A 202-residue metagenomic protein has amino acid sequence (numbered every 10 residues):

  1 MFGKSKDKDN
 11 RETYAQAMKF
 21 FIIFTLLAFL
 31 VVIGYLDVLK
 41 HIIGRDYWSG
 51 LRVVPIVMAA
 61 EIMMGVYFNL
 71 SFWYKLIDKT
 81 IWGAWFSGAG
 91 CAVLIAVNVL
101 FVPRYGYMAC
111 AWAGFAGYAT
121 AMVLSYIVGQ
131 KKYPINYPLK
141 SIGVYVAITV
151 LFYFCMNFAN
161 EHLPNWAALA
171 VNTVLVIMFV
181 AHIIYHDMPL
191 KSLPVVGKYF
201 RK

Functional and structural regions predicted by a protein language model:
M1-S87: Specific pore-lining/lateral-gate transmembrane helices of multi-pass inner-membrane transport and insertion machines
Q16, R52-V53, Y137, S141-Y145 (+2 more regions): Residue-level signature of transmembrane alpha-helical entry/exit and packing/kink sites in multi-pass membrane
F29, G65, C91-N98, Y118-Y126 (+3 more regions): Hydrophobic transmembrane alpha-helices of multi-pass small-molecule transporters
L30, G34-V38, N69, A96 (+5 more regions): Transmembrane alpha-helix boundary/anchor motif
Y35-W48, D78-K79, F101-Y105, G129 (+3 more regions): Short helix-capping/hinge motifs at transmembrane helix termini and TM-loop junctions
L51, I81, G88-V123, I135 (+1 more regions): Membrane-interface helix-loop junctions in multi-pass transport and translocation proteins
L70-D78, Y126-K140: Alpha-helical transmembrane segments
N157-K202: Membrane-proximal transmembrane or re-entrant/amphipathic helices at the cytosolic face
